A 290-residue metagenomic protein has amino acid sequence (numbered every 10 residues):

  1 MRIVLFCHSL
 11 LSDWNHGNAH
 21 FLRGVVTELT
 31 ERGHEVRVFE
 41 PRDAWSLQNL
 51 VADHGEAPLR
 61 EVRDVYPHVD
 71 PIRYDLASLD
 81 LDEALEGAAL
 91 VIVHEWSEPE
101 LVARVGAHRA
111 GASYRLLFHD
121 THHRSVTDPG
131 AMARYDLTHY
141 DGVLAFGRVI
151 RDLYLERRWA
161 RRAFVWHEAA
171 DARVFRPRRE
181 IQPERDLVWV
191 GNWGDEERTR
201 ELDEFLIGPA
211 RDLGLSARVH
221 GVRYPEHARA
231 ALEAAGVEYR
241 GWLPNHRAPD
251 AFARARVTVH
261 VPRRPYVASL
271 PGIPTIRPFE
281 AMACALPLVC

Functional and structural regions predicted by a protein language model:
H8, W96, H119-H123, H167-E168 (+3 more regions): Histidine-centered beta-alpha loop that forms part of the nucleotide-sugar donor binding/catalytic region in diverse
S9, N15, R23-T27, R37-Y154: Extended catalytic core of nucleotide-activated donor transferases of GT-like folds
A19-L29, E204-F205: Short amphipathic alpha-helix
A89, A253-L270, L286-P287: Acidic donor-binding loop of glycosyltransferase active sites
V149, W166-A169: Carbohydrate-associated surface elements
D171-V257, P265, R277-P278: Conserved catalytic-core segment of nucleotide-activated headgroup transferases in glycan assembly
A268-E280: A short, glycine- and acidic-residue-rich donor-binding loop in the catalytic cores of nucleotide-sugar-dependent
E280-C290: Short hydrophobic beta-strand element within catalytic cores of glycosyltransferases and related nucleotide-activated
